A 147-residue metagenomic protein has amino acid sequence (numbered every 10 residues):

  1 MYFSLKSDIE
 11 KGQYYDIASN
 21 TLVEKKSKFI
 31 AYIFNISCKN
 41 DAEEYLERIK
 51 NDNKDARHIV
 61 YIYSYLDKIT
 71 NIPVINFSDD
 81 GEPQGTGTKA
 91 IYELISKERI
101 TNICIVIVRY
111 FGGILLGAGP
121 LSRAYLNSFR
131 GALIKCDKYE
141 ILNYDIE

Functional and structural regions predicted by a protein language model:
M1-G85: C-terminal regulatory domains involved in ligand/effector binding and gene-expression control
I36, Y63, I103, A118-G119 (+1 more regions): Surface-exposed loop/turn and secondary-structure junction residues enriched for glycine/proline
N40-E43, G85, K89, G119 (+1 more regions): Short, well-ordered alpha-helical segments
E47-N51, E93-I100, R123-K138: Short, intrinsically disordered, mixed-charge
H58, N76-I114: Conserved interaction-surface patches within small, structured recognition/assembly domains
K68-N71, S96-T101, K138-I146: Low-complexity, flexible helical/coil segments
I107, I114-E147: Glycine- and Gly-Pro-enriched alpha-helical subdomains that act as flexible, kink-prone "lid/hinge" or packing modules
